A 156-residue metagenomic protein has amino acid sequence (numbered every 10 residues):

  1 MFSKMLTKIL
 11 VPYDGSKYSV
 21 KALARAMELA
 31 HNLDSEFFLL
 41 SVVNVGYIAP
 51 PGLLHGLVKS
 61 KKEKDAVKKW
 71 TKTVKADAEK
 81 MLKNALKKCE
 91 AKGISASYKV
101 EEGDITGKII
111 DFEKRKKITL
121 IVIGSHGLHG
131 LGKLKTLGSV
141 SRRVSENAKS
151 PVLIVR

Functional and structural regions predicted by a protein language model:
M1-K4, K80-I121: Structural beta-alpha unit
F2-D65, N147: Small/aliphatic-rich secondary-structure junction motif
D14, G103, S125-L128: Histidine-centered beta-alpha loop that forms part of the nucleotide-sugar donor binding/catalytic region in diverse
L40, S97-E101, L153: General small-molecule cofactor/ligand-binding pocket signal
G46-Y47, T106, G130: Generic structural signal for helix capping and beta-alpha/helix-loop junctions
S60-D77: A short acidic, glycine-rich active-site loop that binds or catalyzes chemistry on phosphate/adenosine moieties
D111-R156: Gly/Ser-rich helix-loop-strand patches that form or flank binding pockets for ribonucleotide-derived cofactors
